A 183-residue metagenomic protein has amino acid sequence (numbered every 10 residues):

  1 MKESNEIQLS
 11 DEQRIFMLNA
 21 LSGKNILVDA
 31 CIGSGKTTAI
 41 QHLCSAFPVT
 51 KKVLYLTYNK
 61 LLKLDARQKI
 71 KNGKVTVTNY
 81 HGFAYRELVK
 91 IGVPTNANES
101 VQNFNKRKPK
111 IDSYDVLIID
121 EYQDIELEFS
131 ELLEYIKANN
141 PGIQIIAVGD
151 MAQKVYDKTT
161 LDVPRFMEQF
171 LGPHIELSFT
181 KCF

Functional and structural regions predicted by a protein language model:
E6-I15, N19-L64, V75, H81-F83 (+2 more regions): Conserved helicase motor core of SF1/SF2 NTP-dependent helicases
L56-F104: Inter-Walker segment of RecA-like/P-loop motor cores
R86-I136: Conserved RecA-like ASCE ATPase "motif II neighborhood" in helicase/translocase motors
